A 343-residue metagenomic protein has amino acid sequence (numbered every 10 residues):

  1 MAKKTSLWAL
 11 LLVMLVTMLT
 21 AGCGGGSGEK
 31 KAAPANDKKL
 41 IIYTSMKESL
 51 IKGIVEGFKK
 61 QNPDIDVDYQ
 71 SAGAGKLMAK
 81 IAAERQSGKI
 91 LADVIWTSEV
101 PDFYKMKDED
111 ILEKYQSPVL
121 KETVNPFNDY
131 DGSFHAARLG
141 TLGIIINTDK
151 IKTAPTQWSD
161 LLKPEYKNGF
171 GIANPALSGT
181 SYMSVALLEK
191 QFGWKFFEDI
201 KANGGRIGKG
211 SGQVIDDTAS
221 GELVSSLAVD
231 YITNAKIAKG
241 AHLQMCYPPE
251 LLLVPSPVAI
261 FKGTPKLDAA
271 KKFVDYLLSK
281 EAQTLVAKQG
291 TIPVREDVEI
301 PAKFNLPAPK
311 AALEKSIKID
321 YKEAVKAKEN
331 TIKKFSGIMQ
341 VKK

Functional and structural regions predicted by a protein language model:
M1-K39, K342-K343: Short, low-complexity disordered leader/linker segments with a strong preference for bacterial N-terminal type II
N36, L40-D66, K76, I144 (+1 more regions): Short, polar/charged alpha-helical segment
T44-M46, I51-K52, Q70, A74-M78 (+1 more regions): Extracytoplasmic ligand-binding site segments that recognize negatively charged/polar headgroups
P101-K105, V224-L243: A ligand-binding cleft/hinge motif common to bilobed small-molecule-binding domains
G140, E198-K201, I207-G208, A241-T264 (+1 more regions): Periplasmic-binding protein-like
G143-K150, A186, V254-K266, L285-V286: A bilobed periplasmic-binding-protein/Venus flytrap-type ligand-binding module shared by bacterial periplasmic
L252, F261-I319: Mature extracytoplasmic/periplasmic domains
K318-K343: Conserved C-terminal helix/tail region of periplasmic/extracytoplasmic solute-binding proteins
